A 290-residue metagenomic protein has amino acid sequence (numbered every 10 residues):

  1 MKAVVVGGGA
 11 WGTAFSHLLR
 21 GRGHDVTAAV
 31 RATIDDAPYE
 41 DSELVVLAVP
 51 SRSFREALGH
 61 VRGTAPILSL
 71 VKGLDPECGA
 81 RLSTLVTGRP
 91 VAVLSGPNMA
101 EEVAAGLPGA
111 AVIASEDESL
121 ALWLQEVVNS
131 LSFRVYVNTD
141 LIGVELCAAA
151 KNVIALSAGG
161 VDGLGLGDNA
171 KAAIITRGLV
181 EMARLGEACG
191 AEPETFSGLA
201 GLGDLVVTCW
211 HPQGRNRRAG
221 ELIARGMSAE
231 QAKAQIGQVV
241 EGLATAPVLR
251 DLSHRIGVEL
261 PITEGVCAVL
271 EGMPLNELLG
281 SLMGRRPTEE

Functional and structural regions predicted by a protein language model:
M1-D41: NAD(P)+-binding Rossmann beta1-loop-alpha1 motif at the extreme N-terminus of oxidoreductases
A3, D25-T27, I67, P90-V91 (+1 more regions): Hydrophobic anchor at the start of a short beta-strand that flanks the dinucleotide cofactor-binding loop
G9, T13, A48-S51, R55 (+17 more regions): Electropositive phosphate-/nucleotide-binding environments in soluble metabolic enzymes
F15, Y39-P108, L124-E126: Rossmann-like NAD(P)(H) cofactor-binding subdomain of soluble oxidoreductases
R22, L85-V91, P108-T195: Internal alpha-helical scaffold of NAD(P)-dependent oxidoreductase catalytic cores
V30, V93-P97, V137-T139: Short loop/edge segments at beta-strand edges and connector loops that shape dinucleotide/nucleotide cofactor-binding
K151, A158-G159, E187-S197, G201 (+1 more regions): NAD(P)-dependent Rossmann-like dehydrogenase/reductase catalytic/cofactor-binding core
